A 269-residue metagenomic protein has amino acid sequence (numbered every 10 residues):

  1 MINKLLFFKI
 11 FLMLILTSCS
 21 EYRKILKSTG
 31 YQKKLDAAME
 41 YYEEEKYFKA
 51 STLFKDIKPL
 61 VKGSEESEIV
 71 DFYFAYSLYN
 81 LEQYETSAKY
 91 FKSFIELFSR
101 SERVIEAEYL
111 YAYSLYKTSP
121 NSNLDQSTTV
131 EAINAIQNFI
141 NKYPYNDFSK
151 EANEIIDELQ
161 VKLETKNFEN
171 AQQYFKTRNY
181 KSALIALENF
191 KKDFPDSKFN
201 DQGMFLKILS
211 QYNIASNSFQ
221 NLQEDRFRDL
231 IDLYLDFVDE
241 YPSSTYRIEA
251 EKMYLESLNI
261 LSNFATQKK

Functional and structural regions predicted by a protein language model:
M1-C19: Sec-dependent bacterial lipoprotein signal peptides
I2, S18-K269: Acidic, polar-rich low-complexity tracts and alpha-helical solenoid repeat scaffolds
